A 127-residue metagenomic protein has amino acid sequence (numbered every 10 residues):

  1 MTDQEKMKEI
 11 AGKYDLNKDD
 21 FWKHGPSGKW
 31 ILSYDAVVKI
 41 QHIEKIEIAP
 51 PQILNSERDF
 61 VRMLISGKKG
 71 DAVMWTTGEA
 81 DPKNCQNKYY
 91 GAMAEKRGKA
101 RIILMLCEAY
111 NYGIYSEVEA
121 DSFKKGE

Functional and structural regions predicted by a protein language model:
M1-E127: Polyanion-binding surfaces on beta-sheet-dominated domains and ring/shell assemblies
